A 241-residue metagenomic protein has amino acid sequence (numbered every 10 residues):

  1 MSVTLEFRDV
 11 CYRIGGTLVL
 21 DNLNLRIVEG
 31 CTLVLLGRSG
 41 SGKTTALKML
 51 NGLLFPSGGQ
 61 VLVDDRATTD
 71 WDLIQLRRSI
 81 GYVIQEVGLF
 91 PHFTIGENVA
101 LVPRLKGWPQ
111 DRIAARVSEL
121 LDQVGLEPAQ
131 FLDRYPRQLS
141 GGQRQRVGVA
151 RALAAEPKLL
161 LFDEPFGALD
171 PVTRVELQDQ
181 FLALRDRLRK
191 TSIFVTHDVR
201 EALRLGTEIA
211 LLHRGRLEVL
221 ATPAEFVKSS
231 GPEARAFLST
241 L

Functional and structural regions predicted by a protein language model:
N51: Helix-to-loop junction immediately C-terminal to a conserved catalytic motif
A67-G81, L105, Q110, F226-S230: ABC ATPase NBD coupling module
R104, D111-Q130, A183: Conserved ABC ATPase "signature" region
R134-L139, Q143: Conserved ABC ATPase signature
E156: Conserved catalytic motifs of ABC-family nucleotide-binding domains
L160-D163: Catalytic Walker B motif of ABC-type/P-loop ATPase nucleotide-binding domains
R214-G215, F226: Conserved ABC ATPase "signature" C-loop
